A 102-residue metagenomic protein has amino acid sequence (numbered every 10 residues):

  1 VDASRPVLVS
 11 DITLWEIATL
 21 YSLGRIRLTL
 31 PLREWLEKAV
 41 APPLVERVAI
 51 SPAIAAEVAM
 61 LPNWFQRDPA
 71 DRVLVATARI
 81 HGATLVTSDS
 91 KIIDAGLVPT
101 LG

Functional and structural regions predicted by a protein language model:
V1-P69, V73-V86, D94-P99: PIN-domain endoribonuclease scaffold, especially VapC-family toxins
K91: Active-site-adjacent betaalpha module
